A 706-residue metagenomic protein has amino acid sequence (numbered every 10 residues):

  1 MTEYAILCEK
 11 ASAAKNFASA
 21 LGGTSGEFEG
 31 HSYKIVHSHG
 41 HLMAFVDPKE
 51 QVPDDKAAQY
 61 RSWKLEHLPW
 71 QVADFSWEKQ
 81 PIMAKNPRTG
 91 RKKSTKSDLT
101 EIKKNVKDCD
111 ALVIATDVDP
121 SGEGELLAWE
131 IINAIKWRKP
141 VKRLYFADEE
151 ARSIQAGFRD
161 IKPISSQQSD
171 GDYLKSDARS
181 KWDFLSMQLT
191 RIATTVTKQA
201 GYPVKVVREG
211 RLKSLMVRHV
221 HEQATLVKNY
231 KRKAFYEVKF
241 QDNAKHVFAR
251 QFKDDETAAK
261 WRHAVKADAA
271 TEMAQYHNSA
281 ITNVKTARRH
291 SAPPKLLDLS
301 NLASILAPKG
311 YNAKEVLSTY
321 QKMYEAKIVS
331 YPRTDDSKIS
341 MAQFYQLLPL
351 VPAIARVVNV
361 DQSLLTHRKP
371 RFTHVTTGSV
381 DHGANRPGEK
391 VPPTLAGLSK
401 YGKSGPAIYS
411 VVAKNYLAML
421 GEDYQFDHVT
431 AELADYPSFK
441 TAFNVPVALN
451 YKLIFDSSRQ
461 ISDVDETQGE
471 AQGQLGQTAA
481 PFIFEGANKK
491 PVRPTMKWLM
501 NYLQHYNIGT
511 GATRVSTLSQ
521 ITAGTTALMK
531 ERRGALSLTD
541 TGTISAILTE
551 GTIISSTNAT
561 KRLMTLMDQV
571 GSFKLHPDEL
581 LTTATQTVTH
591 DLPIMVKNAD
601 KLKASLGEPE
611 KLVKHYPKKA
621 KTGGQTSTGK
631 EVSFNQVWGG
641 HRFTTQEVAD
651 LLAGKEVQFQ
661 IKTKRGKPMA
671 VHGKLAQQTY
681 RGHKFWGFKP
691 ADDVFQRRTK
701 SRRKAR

Functional and structural regions predicted by a protein language model:
M1-Q188, G486-K490: Intrinsically disordered, low-complexity regulatory segments
T2-A5, T24, R88-R91, T95 (+4 more regions): Basic, low-complexity terminal or inter-domain segments flanking catalytic cores
P48, D108-V113, V247-A264, T628-F634 (+2 more regions): OB-fold/S1-family RNA-binding modules
E149-S153, D298-S300, T319-V329, R333 (+2 more regions): Short, conserved phosphate-binding/catalytic loop or strand-edge motifs used in phosphoryl-/nucleotidyl-transfer
Q167, A258-K295: Metal- or metallocofactor-binding catalytic centers and their adjacent structured scaffolds across diverse enzyme
G201-R208, H219-R262: C-terminal helical "lid" subdomain and adjoining coupling/linker elements of P-loop NTPases
Y230-V247, N278-T319, E325-I328: C-terminal accessory/connector segments of nucleic-acid motor ATPases
